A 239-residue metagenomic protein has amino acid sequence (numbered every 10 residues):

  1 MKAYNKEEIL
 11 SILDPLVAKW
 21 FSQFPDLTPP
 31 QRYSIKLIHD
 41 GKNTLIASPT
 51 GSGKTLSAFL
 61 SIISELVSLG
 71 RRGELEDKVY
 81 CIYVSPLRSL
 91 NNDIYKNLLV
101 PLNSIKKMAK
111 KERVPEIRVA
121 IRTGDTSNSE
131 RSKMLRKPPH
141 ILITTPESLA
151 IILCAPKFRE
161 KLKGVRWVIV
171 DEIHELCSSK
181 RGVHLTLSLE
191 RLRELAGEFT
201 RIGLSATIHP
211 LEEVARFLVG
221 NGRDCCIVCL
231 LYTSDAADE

Functional and structural regions predicted by a protein language model:
K2-L45: Conserved pre-motif I regulatory segment
K36, L56-E74, E190-R191: Walker A/P-loop NTP-binding motif
N43-A58: Walker A/P-loop
E65-N91: Conserved SF1/SF2 helicase motif Ia
N92-I117: Conserved helix-turn-beta segment of the N-terminal RecA-like "Helicase ATP-binding" lobe in SF1/SF2 helicases
D125-G164: Conserved helix/coil segment N-terminal to the catalytic DExD/H
E175-C229: Post-DEXD/H (motif II) to motif III coupling segment of the RecA-like Helicase ATP-binding lobe
Y232-A237: Conserved small/polar residues in nucleotide/adenosyl-binding loops
